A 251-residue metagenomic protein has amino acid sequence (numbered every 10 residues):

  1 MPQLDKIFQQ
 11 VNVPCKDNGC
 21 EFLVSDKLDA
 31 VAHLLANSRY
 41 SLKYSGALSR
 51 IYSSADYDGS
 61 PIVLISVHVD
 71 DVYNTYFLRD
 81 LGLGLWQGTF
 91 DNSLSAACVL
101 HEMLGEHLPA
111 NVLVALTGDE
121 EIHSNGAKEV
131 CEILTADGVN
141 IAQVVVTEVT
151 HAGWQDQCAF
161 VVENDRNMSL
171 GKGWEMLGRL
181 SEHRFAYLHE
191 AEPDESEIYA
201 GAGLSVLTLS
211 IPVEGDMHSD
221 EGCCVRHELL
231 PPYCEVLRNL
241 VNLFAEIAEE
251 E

Functional and structural regions predicted by a protein language model:
K6-D58: A non-catalytic alpha/beta surface segment that caps or lines the substrate-entry region of metallo-dependent hydrolase
K16-G19, L81-F90, F185-Y187, C224: A short glycine/serine-rich beta->alpha loop
N37-A47, S54, G59-L113: Active-site metal-coordination/substrate-binding segment of hydrolases, especially metallo-dependent peptidases
V63-I65, A115, Q143-V145, S205-L209: Hydrophobic/aromatic beta-strand patches that form the interior of the parallel beta-sheet core in alpha/beta enzyme
V69, G118-E120, P212: Residue-level signal for short, function-critical loop segments
V69-V72, T150-H151, E214: Short glycine-rich anion-binding loops that position phosphate/pyrophosphate groups of nucleotides and phosphorylated
W86-G171, Y187-I198: Acidic/histidine-rich catalytic neighborhood of metal-dependent amide-processing enzymes
A152-E251: Active-site-adjacent substrate-binding region of metalloamidase/peptidase-like peptide-processing proteins
